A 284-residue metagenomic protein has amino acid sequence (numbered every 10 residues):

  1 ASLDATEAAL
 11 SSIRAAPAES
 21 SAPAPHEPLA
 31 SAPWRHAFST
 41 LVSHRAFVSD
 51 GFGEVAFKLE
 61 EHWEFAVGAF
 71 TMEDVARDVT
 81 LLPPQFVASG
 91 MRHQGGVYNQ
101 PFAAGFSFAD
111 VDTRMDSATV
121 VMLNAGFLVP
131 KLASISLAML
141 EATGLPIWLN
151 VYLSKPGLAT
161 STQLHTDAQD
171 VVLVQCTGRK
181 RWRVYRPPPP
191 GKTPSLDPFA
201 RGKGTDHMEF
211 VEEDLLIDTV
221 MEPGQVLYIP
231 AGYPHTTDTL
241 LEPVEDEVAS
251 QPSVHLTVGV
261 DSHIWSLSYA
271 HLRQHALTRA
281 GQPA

Functional and structural regions predicted by a protein language model:
S2-M91: An N-terminal JmjN-like helical accessory module and its immediate linker preceding a catalytic domain
H26-L29, S39, F65-G68, E73-Q225 (+1 more regions): Active-site region of the double-stranded beta-helix
E54-K58, L216, V226: Intrinsic-disorder/low-complexity, polar/charged segments enriched in Ser/Thr/Lys/Arg/Asp/Glu/Gln
